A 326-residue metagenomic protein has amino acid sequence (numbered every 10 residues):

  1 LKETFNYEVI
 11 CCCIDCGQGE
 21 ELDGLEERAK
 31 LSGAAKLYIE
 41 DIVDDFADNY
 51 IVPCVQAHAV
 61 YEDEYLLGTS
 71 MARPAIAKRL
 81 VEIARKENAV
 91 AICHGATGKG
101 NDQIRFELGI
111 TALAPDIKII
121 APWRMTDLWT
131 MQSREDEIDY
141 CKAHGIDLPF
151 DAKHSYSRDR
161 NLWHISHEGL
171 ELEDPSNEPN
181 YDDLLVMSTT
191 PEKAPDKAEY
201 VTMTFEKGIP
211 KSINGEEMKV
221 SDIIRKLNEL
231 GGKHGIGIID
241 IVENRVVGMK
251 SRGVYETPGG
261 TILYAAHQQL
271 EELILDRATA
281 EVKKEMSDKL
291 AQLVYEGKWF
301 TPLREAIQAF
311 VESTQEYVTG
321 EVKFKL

Functional and structural regions predicted by a protein language model:
L1-L326: Nucleotide-activated chemistry modules centered on ATP-dependent adenylation/adenylyltransferase
